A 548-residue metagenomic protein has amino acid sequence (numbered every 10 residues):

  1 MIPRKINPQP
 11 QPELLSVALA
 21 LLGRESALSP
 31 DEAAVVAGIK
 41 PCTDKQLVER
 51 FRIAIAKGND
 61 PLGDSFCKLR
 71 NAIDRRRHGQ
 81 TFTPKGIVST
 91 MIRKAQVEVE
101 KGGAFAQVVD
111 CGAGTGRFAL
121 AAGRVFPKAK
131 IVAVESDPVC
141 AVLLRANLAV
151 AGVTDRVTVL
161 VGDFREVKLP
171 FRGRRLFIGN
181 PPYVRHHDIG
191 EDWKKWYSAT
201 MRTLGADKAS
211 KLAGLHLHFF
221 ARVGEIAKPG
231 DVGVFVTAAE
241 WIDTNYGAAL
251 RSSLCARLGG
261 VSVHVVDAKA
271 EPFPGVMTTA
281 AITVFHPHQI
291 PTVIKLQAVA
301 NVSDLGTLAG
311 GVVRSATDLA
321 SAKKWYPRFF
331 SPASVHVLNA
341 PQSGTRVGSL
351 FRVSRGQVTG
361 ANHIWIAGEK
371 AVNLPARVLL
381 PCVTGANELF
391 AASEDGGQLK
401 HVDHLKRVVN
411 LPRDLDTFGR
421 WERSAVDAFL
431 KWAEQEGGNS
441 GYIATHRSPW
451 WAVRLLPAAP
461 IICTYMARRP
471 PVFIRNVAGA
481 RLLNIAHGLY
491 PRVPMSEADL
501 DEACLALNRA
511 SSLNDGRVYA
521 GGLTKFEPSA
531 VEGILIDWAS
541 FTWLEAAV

Functional and structural regions predicted by a protein language model:
I2-A151, K168, D243-R251, E527-V548: Class I S-adenosyl-L-methionine
P3-L15, A56-K57, S210-L212, A371-V378 (+1 more regions): Structural motif
A72-G79, T203-D207, L483-R492: Glycine- and acidic
K85-T90, A113-L120, K128, S136-L143 (+2 more regions): Signature of N6-adenine DNA methyltransferases within the class I
A106, R175, P460: Conserved acidic residues
V134-E135, G162, C463-M466: Short His-Asn-centered micro-motif
P332-V548: Polybasic, glycine- and aromatic-enriched phosphate-binding surface used to engage nucleic acids
